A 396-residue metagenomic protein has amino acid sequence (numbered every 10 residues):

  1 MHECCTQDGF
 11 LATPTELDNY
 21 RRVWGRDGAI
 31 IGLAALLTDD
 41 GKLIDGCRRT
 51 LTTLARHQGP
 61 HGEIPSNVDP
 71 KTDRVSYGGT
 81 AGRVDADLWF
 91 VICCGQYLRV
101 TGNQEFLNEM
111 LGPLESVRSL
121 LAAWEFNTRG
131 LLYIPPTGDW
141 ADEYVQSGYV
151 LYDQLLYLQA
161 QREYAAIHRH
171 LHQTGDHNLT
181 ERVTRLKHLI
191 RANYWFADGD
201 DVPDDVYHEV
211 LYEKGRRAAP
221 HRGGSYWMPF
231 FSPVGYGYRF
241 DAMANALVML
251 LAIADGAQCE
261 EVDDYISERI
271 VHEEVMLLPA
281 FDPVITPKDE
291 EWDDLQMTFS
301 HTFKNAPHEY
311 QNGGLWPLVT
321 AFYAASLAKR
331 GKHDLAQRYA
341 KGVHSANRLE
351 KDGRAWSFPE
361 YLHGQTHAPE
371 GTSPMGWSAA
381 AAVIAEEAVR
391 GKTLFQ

Functional and structural regions predicted by a protein language model:
M1-W24, R48-R49, T53, G62-I64 (+3 more regions): Low-complexity, Ser/Thr/Pro/Gly-enriched N-terminal "stalk/linker" regions
Q7-P14, S66-A81, I134-V150, H221-V234 (+2 more regions): Acidic/His metal-coordination segments adjacent to aromatic residues that form catalytic metal sites in metalloenzymes
T15-D45, G112-E115, L155, R162-R169 (+4 more regions): Active-site core of glycosidic bond-cleaving carbohydrate-active enzymes
R21-T128, L151-L158, C259, G314-A324 (+3 more regions): Aromatic-rich carbohydrate-recognition surfaces in CAZymes
G59-E63, A122-Y133, W195-V202, A257 (+2 more regions): Proline-centered turn/helix-capping motifs that create local helix->coil transitions or kinks
Y97-T101, A165-L171: Secondary-structure edge/capping motif, primarily at the C-terminal ends of alpha-helices and the immediately following
L114, L179-Y194, V343: Short amphipathic alpha-helical coiled-coil/interface segments
L349-Q396: CBM-like carbohydrate-recognition segments
